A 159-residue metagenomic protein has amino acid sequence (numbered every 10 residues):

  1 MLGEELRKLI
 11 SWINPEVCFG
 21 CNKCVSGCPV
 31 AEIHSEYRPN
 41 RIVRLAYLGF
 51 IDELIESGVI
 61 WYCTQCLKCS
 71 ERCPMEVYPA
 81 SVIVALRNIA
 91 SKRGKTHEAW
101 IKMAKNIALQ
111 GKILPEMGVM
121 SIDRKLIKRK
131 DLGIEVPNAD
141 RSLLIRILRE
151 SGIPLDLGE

Functional and structural regions predicted by a protein language model:
M1-V17, K23-G27, S35-R44, I51 (+1 more regions): Non-ligating segments of multi-cofactor redox enzymes
N14-A31, S57-V77: Cysteine-centered iron-sulfur cluster-binding motifs in ferredoxin-type domains/subunits of redox enzymes
